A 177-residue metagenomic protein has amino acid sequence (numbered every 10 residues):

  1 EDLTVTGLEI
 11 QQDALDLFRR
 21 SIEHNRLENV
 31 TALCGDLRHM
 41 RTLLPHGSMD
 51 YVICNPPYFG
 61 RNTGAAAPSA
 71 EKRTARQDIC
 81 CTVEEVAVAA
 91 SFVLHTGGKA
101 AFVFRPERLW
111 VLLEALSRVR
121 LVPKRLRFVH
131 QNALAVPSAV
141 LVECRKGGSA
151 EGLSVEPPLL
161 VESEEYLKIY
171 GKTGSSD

Functional and structural regions predicted by a protein language model:
E1-A65, V88: Conserved SAM/SAH cofactor-binding pocket of Class I
P45, G64-A66, A115, S138-A139: Short aromatic-enriched loop/helix-cap "lid" or pocket-rim segments at secondary-structure transitions that line
P56-E85: Mobile active-site "lid"/loop adjacent to the S-adenosyl-L-methionine
F59, V119, G147: Phosphate/oxyanion-binding loops and surfaces in catalytic or ligand/nucleic-acid-binding neighborhoods
I79-P137: Conserved Class I SAM-dependent methyltransferase catalytic core
L134-D177: SAM/dcSAM-binding transferase cores
